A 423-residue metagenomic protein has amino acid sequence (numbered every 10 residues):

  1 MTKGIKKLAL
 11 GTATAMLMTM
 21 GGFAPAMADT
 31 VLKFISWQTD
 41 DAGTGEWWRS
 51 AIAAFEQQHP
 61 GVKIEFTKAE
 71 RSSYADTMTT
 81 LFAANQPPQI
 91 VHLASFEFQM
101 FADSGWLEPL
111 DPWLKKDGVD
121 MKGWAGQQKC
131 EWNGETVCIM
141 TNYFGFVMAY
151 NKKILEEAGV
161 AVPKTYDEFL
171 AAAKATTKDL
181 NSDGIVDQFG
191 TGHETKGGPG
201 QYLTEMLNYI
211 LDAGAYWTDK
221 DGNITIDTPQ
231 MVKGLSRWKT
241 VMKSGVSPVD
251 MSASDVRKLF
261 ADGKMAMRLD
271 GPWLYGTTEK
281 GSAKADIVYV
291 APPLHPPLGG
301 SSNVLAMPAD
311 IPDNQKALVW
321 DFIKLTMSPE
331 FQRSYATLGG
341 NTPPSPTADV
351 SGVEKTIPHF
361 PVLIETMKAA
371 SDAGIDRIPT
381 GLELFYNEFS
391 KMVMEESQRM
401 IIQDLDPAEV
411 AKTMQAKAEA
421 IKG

Functional and structural regions predicted by a protein language model:
G4-L10, A26-M100, S104, K115-M121 (+4 more regions): Conserved N-terminal structural module of periplasmic/extracytoplasmic solute-binding proteins
M18-A26: C-terminal segment of classical bacterial N-terminal signal peptides
A53-Q58, I154-A158, S236, T240-V246 (+3 more regions): Extracytoplasmic/periplasmic substrate-recognition and gating elements
Q89-H92, A266-G271: Paired acidic/hydrophobic, glycine-rich loop segments that form the ligand-binding mouth/hinge of periplasmic-binding
S95-G145, A161, L170, V186-G190 (+3 more regions): Hinge/lid segment of periplasmic solute-binding proteins
Q127-E131, T337-M392, R399: Long, aromatic- and glycine/proline-rich binding clefts that accommodate carbohydrate-like moieties
V137-T141, F146, L170-N223: Extracytoplasmic/periplasmic solute-binding protein
A173-K174, K220-V249: Glycine-centered hinge/linker elements that transmit conformational signals in sensory and ligand-binding systems
